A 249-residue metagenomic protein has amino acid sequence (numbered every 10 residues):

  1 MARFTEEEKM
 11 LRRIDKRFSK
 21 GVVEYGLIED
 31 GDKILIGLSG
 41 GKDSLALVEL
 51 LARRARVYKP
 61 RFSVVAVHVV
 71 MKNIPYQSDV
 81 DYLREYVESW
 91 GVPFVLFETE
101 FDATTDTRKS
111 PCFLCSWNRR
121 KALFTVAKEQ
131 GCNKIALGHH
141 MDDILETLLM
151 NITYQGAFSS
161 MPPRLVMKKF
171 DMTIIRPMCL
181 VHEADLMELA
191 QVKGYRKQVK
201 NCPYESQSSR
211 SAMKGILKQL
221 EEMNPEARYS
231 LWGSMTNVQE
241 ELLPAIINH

Functional and structural regions predicted by a protein language model:
A2-E146, Y154, A184-V192: ATP-dependent adenylation/nucleotidyltransferase module used to activate substrates
E8, R12, L45, W117 (+5 more regions): Electropositive phosphate-/nucleotide-binding environments in soluble metabolic enzymes
L27, S206, E221-P225, E240: Alpha-helix boundary/capping and short turn/kink residues
R54, S110-A122, Q155-S160, A212-Y229: Short, structured secondary-structure boundary patches
M71-N73, F101-A103, L165-K168, V181 (+2 more regions): Residue-level detector of flexible, active-site-proximal loop/helix-junction positions within diverse enzyme catalytic
T105-R108, S209-S211, E240-L243: Short, solvent-exposed polar/charged micro-motifs at secondary-structure junctions
K134-I135, D142-E222: Catalytic subdomain that performs nucleotidyl-dependent activation
E226-H249: A short, charged, Gly/Pro-tolerant segment at domain boundaries
